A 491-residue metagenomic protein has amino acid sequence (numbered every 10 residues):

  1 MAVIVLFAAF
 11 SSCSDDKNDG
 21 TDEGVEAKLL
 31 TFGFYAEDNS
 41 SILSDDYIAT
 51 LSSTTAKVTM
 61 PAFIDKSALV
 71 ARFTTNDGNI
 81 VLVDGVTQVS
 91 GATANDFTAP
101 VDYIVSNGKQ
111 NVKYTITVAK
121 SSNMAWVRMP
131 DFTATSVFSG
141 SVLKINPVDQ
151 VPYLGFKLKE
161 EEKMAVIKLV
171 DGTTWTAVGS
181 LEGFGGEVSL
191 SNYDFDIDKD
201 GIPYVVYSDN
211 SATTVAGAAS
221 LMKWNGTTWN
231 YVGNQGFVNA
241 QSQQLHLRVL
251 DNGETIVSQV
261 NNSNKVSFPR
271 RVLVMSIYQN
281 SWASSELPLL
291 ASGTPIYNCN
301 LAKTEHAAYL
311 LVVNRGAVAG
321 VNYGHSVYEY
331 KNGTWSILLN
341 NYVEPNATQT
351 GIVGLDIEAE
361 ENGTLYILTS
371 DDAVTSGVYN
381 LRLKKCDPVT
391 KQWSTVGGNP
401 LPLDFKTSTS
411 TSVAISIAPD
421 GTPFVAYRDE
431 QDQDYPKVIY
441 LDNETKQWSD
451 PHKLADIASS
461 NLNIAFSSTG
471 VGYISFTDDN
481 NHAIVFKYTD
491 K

Functional and structural regions predicted by a protein language model:
M1-V3: Sec-dependent signal peptide recognition, specifically the positively charged N-region followed immediately by
V5-L6, G24, S53, E305: Short, intrinsically disordered, low-complexity terminal segments
A8-S12: C-terminal motif of bacterial Sec signal peptides marking the signal peptidase cleavage site
S14-S136, T174-A177, G183-G185: Beta-rich interaction/scaffold domains
S122-K491: Extracellular, repeat-based ectodomains that mediate carbohydrate processing or recognition
